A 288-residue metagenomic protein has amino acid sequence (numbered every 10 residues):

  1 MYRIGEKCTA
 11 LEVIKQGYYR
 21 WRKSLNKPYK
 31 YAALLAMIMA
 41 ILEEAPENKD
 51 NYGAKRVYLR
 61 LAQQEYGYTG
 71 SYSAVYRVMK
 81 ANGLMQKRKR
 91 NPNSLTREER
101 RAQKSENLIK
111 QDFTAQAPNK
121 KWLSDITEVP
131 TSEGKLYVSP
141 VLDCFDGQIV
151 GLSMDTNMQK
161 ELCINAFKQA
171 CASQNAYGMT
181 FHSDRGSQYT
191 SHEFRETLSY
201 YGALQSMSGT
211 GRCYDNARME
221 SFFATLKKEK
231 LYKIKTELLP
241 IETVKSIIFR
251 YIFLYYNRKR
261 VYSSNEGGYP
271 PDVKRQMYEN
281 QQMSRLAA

Functional and structural regions predicted by a protein language model:
M1-L11: Double-stranded DNA-binding cores of transcription factors and transposases
C8, Y18, I38-I41, V57 (+15 more regions): Mobile genetic element proteins and their domesticated derivatives, centered on retroelements and DNA transposons
K15-A117, Y269-N280: Basic, flexible linker segments flanking DNA-binding modules in nucleic acid-interacting mobile-element proteins
K27, Y66-G67, T114, T131-S132 (+3 more regions): Conserved, non-catalytic sequence blocks in retroelement Pol enzymes and Pol-derived host proteins
E98, S183-R185, S191-R195, M207-K227 (+2 more regions): RNase H-like two-metal-ion nuclease catalytic core shared by retroviral integrases and related mobile-element nucleases
P130, G134, L152-Q174: Active-site beta-loop-alpha junctions of metal-dependent nucleic acid enzymes, especially the RNase H-like/DDE
T131, D143-C144: Short, acidic, Ser/Thr-enriched surface-loop or helix-capping motifs
S199, A203, K227-A288: C-terminal domain-tail junction helix/linker
